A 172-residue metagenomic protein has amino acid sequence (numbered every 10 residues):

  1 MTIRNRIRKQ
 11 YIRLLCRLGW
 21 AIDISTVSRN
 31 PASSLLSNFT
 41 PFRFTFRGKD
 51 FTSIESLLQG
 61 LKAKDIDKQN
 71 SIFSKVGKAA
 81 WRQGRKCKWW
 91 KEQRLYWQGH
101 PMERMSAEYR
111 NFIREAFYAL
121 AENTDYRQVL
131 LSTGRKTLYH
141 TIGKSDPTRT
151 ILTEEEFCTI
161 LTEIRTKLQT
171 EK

Functional and structural regions predicted by a protein language model:
M1-K172: Charged, low-complexity intrinsically disordered segments
